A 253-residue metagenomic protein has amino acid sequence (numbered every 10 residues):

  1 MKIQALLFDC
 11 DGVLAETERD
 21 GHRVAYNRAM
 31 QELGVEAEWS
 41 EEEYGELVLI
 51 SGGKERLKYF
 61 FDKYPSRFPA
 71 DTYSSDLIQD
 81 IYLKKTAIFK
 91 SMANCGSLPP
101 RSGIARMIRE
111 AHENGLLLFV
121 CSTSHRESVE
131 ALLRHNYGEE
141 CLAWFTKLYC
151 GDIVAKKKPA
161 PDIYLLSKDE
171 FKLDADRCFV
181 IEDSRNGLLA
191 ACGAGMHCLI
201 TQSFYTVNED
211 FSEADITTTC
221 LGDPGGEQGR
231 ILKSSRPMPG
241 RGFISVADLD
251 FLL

Functional and structural regions predicted by a protein language model:
K2-I3, R109, H125-L253: Asp-based, Mg2+/Mn2+-dependent phosphohydrolase catalytic module
K2-S102, R109-N114: N-terminal helical cap/lid subdomain that shapes the substrate entry/recognition surface in HAD-like hydrolases
